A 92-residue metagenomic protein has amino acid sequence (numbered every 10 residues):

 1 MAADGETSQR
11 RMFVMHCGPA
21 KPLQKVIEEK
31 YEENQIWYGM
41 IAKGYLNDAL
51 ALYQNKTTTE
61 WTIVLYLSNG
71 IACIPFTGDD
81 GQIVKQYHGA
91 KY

Functional and structural regions predicted by a protein language model:
M1-Y92: Polybasic/polar functional segments that serve as interface/processing modules
